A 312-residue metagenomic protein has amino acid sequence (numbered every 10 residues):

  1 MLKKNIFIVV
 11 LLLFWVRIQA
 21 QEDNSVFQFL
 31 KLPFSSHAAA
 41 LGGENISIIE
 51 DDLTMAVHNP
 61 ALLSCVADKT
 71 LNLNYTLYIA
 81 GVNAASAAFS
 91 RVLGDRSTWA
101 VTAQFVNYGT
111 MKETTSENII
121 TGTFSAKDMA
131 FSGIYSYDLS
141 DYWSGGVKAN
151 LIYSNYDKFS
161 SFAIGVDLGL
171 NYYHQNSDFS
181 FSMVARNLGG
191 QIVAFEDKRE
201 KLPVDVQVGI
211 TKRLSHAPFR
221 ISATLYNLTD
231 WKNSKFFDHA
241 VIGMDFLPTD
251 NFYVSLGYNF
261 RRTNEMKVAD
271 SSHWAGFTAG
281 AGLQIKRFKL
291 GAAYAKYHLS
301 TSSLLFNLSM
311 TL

Functional and structural regions predicted by a protein language model:
M1-E22: Bacterial Sec-dependent N-terminal signal peptides
Q21-L312: Subset of outer-membrane beta-barrel
